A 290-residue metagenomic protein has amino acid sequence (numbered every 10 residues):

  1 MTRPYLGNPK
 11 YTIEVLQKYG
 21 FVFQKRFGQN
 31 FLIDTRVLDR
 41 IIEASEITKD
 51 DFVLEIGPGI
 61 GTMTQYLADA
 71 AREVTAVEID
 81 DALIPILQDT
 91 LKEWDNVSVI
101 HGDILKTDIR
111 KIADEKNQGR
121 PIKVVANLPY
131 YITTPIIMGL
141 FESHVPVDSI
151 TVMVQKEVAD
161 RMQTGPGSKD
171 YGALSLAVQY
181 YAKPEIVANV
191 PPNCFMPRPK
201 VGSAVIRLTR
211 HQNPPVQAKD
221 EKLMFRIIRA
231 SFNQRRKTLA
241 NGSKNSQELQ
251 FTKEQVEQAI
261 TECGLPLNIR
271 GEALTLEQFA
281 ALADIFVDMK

Functional and structural regions predicted by a protein language model:
M1-R226, A230, Q258-T261, E272 (+2 more regions): Catalytic cores of RNA-modifying enzymes
N233: Active-site-proximal catalytic alpha-helix in oxidoreductases
K244-L249: Short helix-coil junctions and helix-kink-helix linkers
C263-L265: Primarily EF-hand calcium-binding motifs
I269: Interfaces that engage single-stranded nucleic acids at replication/repair/recombination sites
